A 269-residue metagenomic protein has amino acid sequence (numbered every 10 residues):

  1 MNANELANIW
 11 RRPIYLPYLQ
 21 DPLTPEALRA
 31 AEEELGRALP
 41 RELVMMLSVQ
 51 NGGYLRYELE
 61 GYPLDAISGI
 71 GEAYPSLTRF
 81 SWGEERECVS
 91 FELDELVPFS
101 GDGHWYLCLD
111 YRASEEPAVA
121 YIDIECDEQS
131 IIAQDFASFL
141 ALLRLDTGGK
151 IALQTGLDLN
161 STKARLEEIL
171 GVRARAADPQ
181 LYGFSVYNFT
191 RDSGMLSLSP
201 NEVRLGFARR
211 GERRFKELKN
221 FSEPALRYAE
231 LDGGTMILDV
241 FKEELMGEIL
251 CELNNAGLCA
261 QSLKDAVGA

Functional and structural regions predicted by a protein language model:
M1-C108, R112-S114, K150-G233, D239-A269: A surface-exposed partner-binding patch
E116-A120: Short aromatic-glycine-(Arg/Gly/Cys) micro-motifs in beta-strand/loop hairpins
Y121-A152: Compact, glycine/acidic-enriched structural inserts
D123, M236-I237: Short acidic, glycine/Ser/Thr-rich loop/turn "cap" segments at secondary-structure junctions
